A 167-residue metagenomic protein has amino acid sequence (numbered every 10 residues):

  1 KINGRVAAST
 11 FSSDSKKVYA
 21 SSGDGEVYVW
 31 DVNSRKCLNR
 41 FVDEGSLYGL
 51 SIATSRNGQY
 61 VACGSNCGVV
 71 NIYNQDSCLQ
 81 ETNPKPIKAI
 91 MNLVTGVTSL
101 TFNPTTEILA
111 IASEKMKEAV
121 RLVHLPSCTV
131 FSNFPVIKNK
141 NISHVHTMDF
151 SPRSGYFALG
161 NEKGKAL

Functional and structural regions predicted by a protein language model:
K1-S51: Glycine- and small hydrophobic-enriched segments that form the cores of compact globular domains
G4-F11, S46-T54, T95-T101, S143-D149: Canonical WD40 repeat/beta-propeller blade segments in eukaryotic WD-repeat proteins
S21-D24, G64-C67, A112-M116, G160-E162: Conserved strand-to-loop turn within each blade of WD40 beta-propeller repeats
V27-D31, V70-Q75, A119-H124, A166-L167: WD40-repeat beta-propellers
K85-S99, T129-S151: Conserved blade-ending motifs and adjacent loop-strand segments that build the rim/top face of beta-propeller domains
S151-L167: Blade-level signature of beta-propeller repeat domains, shared across WD40, Kelch, NHL, RCC1 and BNR/Asp-box propellers
